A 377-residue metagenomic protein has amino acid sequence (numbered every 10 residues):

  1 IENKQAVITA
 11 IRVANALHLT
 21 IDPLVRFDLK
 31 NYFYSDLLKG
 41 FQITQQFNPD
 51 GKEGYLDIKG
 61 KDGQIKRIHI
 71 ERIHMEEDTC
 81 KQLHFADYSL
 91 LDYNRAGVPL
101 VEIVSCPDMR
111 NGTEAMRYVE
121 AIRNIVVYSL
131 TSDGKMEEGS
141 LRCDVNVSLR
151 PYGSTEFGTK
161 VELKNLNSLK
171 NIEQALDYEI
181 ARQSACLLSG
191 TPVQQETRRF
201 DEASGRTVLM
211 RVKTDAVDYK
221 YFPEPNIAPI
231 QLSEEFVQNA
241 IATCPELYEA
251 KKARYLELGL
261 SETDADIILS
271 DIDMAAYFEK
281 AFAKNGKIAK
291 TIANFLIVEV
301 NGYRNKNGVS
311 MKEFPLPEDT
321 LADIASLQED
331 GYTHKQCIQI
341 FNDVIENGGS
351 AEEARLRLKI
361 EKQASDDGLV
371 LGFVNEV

Functional and structural regions predicted by a protein language model:
I1-E246, K252, E262, K284-I288 (+2 more regions): Basic, nucleic-acid-interacting segments
G139-P151, L256-E279, A289-K306, D319 (+1 more regions): Core structural elements
C186, A289, Y303-N307, Y332-Q336 (+1 more regions): Short, structured loop/turn "capping" segments at alpha-beta junctions
A242-E249, R254-G259, L269-M274, P315-D319 (+2 more regions): Short acidic alpha-helix initiation/capping motifs at coil-to-helix transition points, especially at protein N-termini
K252-L256, E279-A283, N301, A322-Q328 (+2 more regions): Amphipathic alpha-helical segments within well-ordered protein domains
M311-A322, E329, H334-V377: Strongly charged, low-complexity linkers/loops
